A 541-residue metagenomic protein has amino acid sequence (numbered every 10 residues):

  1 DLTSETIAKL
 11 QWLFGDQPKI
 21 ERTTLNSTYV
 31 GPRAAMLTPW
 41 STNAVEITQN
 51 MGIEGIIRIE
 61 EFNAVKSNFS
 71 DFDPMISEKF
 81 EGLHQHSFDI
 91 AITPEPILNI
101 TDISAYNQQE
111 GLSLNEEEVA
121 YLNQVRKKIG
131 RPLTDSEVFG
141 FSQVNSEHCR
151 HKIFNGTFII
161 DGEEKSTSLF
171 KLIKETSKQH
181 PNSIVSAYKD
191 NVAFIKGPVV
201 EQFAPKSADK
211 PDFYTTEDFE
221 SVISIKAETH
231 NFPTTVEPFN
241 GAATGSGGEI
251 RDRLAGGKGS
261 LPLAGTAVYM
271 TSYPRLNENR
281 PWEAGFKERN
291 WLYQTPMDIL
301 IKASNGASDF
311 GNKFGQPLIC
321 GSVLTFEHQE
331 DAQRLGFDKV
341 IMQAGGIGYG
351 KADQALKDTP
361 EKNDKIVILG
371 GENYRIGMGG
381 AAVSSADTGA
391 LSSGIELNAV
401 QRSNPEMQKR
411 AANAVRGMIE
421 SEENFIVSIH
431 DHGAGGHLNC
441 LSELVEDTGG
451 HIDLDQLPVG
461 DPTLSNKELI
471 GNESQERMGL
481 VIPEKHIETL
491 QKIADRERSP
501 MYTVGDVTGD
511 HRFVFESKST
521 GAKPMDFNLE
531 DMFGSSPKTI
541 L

Functional and structural regions predicted by a protein language model:
D1-G389, S393-M407, A411, V415-E423 (+6 more regions): Core nucleic-acid recognition elements
R416-H430, G435-E443, I487-P500: Functional cores that coordinate and move charged inorganic groups
C440, V445-K467: Anionic-ligand anchoring segments at beta-strand to alpha-helix junctions in alpha/beta enzyme folds, i.e., glycine
D447, E473-Q475: Short gly/pro-enriched beta-turn/loop segments at secondary-structure junctions
R477-G479: Short active-site oxyanion
